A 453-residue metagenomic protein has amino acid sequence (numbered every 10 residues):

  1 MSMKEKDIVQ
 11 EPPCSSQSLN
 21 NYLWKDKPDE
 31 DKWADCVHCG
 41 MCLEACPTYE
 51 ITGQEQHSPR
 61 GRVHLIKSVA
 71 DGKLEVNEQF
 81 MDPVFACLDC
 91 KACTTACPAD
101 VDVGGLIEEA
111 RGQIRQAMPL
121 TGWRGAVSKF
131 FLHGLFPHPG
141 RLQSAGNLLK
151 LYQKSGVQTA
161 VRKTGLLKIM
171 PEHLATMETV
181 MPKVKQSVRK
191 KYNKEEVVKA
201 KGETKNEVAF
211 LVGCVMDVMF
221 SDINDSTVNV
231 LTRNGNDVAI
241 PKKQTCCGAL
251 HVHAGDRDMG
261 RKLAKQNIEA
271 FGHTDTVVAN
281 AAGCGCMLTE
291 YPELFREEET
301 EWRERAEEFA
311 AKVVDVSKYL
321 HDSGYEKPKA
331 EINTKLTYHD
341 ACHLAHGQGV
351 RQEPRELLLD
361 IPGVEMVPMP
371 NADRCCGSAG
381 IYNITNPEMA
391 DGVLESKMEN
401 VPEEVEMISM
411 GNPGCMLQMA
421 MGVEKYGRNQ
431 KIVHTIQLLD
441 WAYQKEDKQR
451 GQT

Functional and structural regions predicted by a protein language model:
S2-K25, Y49-D82, D100-F130, N429-L438: Non-heme iron-sulfur electron-transfer modules
N20-W33, K73-V84, K199, T232-N234 (+1 more regions): Short, intrinsically disordered, charge-biased short linear motifs at domain edges
E30-Y49, N77, M81-V101, H343 (+1 more regions): Cysteine-centered iron-sulfur cluster-binding motifs in ferredoxin-type domains/subunits of redox enzymes
A34, G53-H57, E75, H251-D258: Alpha-helix capping and helix-loop boundary segments enriched in small/acidic/polar residues
M41-E44, E55-S58, D237-I240: N-terminal glycine-rich anion-binding loops that anchor highly charged ligand groups
D71, A92, A96, G255: Short His/Asp/Glu-rich catalytic/ion-coordination signatures at enzyme active sites or charged loops
V103-T453: Iron-sulfur cluster-binding electron-transfer modules in prokaryotic oxidoreductases
